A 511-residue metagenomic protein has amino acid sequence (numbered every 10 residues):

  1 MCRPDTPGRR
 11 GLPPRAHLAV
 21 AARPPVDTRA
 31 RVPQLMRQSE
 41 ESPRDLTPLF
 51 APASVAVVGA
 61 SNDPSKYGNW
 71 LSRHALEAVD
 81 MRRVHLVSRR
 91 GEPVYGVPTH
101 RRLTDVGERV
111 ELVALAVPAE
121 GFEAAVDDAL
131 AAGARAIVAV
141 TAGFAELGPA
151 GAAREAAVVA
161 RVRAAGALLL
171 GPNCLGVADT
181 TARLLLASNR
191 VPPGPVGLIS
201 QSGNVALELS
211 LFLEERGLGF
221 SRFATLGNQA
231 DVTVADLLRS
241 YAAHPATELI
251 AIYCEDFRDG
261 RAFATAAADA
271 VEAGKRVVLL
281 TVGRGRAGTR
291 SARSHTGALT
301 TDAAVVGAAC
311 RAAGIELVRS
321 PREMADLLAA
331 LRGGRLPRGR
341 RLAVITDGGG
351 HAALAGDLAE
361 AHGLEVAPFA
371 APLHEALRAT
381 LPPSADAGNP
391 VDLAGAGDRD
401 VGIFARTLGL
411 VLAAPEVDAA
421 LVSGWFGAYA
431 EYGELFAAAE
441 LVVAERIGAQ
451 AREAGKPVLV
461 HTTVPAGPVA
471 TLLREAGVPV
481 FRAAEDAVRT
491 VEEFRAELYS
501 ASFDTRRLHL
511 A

Functional and structural regions predicted by a protein language model:
M1-C2, C174: Functionally engaged cysteine thiol sites
C2-A30: Compositionally biased, low-complexity flexible segments
D27-A511: Catalytic-core regions of core metabolic enzymes, especially those transforming organic acids/acyl-group intermediates
